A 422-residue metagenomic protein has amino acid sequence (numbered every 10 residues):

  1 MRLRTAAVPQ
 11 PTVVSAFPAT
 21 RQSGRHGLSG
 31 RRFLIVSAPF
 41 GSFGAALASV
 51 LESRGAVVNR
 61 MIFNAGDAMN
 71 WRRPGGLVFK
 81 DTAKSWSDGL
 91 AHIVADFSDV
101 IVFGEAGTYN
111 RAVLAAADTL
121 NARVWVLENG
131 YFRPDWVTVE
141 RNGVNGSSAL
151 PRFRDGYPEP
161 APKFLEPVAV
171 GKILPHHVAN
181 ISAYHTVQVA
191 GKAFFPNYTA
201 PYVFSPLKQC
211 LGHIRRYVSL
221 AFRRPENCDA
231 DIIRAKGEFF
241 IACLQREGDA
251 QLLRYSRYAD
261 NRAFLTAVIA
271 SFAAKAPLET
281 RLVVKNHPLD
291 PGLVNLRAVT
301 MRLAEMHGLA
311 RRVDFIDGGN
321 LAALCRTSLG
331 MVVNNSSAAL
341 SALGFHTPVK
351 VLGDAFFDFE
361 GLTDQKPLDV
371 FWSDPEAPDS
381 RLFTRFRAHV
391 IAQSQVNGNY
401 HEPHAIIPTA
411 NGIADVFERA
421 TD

Functional and structural regions predicted by a protein language model:
R2-F79, N110-A112, A116-T119, D249: N-terminal pre-catalytic "stem/leader" segment of glycosyltransferase-like enzymes
R32, S98-D99, F239, R281 (+1 more regions): Structural motif
F40-A46, F63-Y157: Active-site and donor-binding regions of nucleotide-sugar-utilizing enzymes
G44, R54, F195-V299: Conserved catalytic-core segment of nucleotide-activated headgroup transferases in glycan assembly
D81-V94, P288, L293-A338, G344: Donor nucleotide-activated moiety binding/catalytic core segment of transferases that use nucleotide-activated donors
D99-L114, E128, D317-T363: A donor-sugar binding/catalytic signature common to diverse glycosyltransferases and related nucleotide-sugar
W125-V218: Active-site-proximal region of nucleotide-activated glycan assembly enzymes, centered on histidine/acidic-rich loops
L150-A193, G361-D422: Leloir-type glycosyltransferase catalytic cores
